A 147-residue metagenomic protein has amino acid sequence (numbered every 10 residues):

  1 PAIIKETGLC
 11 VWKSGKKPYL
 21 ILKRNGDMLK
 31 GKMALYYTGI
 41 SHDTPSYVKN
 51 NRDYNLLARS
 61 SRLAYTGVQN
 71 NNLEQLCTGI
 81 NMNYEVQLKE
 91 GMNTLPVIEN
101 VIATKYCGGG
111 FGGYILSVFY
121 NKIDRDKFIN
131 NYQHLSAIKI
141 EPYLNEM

Functional and structural regions predicted by a protein language model:
A2-G109, L116-M147: C-terminal nucleotide
